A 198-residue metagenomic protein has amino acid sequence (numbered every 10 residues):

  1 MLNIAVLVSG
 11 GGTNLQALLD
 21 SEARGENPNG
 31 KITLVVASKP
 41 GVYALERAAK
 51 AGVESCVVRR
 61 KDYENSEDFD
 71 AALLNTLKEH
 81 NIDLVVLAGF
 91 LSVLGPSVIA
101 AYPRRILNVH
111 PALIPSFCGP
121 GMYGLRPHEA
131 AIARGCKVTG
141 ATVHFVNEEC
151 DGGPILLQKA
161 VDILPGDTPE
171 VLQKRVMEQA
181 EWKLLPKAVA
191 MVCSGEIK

Functional and structural regions predicted by a protein language model:
M1-Y43: N-terminal Rossmann-like dinucleotide-binding module
P28-D68: Short, surface-exposed acidic-centric catalytic microdomains
T33, D83, R104: Conserved acidic residues
A37-S38, S66, H80-A100: N-terminal glycine-rich "phosphate-gripper" loop used for MgATP/nucleotide binding and carboxylate activation
E54, D83, K137: Residue-level detector of anion-binding/catalytic polar loops
D68-L74, Y123-P127: Charged helix-capping and loop-helix junction motifs
A88-I197: Donor/substrate-binding cores of folate-linked one-carbon enzymes
